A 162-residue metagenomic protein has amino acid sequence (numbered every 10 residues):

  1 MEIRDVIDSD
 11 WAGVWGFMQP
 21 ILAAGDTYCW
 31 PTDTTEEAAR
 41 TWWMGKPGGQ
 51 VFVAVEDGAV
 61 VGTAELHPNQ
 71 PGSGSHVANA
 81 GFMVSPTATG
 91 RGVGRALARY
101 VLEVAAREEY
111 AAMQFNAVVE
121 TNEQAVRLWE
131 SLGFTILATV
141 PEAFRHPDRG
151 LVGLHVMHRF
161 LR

Functional and structural regions predicted by a protein language model:
E2-V14: A short beta-loop-alpha structural element at the N-terminal edge of CoA-dependent acyl/N-acetyltransferase catalytic
D5-D8, P31-T87, A98-Y100, V104 (+1 more regions): Acetyl-CoA-dependent GNAT
W15-T41: Conserved GNAT-fold acetyl-CoA-binding loop/helix
F82-M83, A117, V140, H146-R162: Terminal substrate-recognition subdomain of acyl/acetyltransferases
T89, F115-A125, A143-D148: Conserved beta-strand-loop-alpha-helix junction that forms the acyl-donor binding cleft
G90-A105, V126-S131: Conserved acetyl-CoA-binding loop-helix of GNAT-fold acetyltransferases
A105-V118: Conserved GNAT acetyl-CoA-binding A-motif
E130-V140: Conserved acetyl-CoA-binding loop of GNAT-fold acetyltransferases
